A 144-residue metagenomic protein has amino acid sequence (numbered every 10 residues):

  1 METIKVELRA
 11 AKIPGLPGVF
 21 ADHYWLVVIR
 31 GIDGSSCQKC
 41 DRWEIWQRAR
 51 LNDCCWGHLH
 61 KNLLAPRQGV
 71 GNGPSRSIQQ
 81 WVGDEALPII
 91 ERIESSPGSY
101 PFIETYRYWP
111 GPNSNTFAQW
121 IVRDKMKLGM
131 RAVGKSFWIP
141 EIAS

Functional and structural regions predicted by a protein language model:
M1-W81, Y108: Glycine-rich catalytic cores of cysteine/serine-nucleophile enzymes that process amide/ester linkages in cell-envelope
E2, P14, R92-S144: Activation targets extended, charge/polar-rich intrinsically disordered C-terminal tails
H60, N72-R76, A86, A132 (+1 more regions): Polar low-complexity intrinsically disordered regions enriched in Ser/Thr and small residues
W81-P97: A structural motif
